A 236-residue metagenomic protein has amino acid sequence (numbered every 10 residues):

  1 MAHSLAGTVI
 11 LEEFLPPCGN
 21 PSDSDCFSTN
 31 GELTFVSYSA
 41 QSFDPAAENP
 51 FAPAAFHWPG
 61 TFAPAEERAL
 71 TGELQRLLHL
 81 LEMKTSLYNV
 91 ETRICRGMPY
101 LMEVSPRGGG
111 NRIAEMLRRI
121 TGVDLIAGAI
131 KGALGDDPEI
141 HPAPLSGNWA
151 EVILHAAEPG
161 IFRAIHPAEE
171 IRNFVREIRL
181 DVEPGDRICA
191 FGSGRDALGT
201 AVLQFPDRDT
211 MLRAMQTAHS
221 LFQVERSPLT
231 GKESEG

Functional and structural regions predicted by a protein language model:
M1-I10: N-terminal beta-alpha lobe that positions the nucleotide/phosphoryl donor in ATP/NTP-coupled carboxylate activation
H3, L74, L78-E82, D137 (+1 more regions): Structural signal for hydrophobic packing residues in well-ordered secondary-structure cores of soluble enzyme domains
L5, C95, I171-F174: Short, structurally constrained coil/turn elements that cap an alpha-helix or connect an alpha-helix to the following
T8, N89-E91: Residues at or immediately flanking beta-strands
E13-P21, D25-M83, L87, I94 (+4 more regions): ATP-dependent carboxylate/phosphate-activation module, predominantly the ATP-grasp catalytic core and closely related
G31-Y38, M98-E103, I161-H166, N173 (+1 more regions): Short, well-ordered strand-loop elements centered on a beta-strand within folded domains, enriched for acidic residues
T92, E103-P106, A156, F205: Active-site proximal loops enriched in glycine and acidic residues that flank catalytic Cys/His/Asp and coordinate
I130-G236: Peripheral (often C-terminal) accessory segments that flank ATP-dependent C-N-forming ligase machineries
